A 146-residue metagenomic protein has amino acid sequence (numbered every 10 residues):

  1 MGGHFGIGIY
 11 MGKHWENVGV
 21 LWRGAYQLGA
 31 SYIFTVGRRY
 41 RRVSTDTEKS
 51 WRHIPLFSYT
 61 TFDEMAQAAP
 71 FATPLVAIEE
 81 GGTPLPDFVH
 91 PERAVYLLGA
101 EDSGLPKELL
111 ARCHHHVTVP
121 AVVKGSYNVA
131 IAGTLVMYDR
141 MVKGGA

Functional and structural regions predicted by a protein language model:
M1-E80, M141-V142: RNA substrate-binding interface of SAM-dependent RNA methyltransferases
E16-N17, G104-L105, Y127: Residues that form or flank phosphate/diphosphate-binding pockets in enzymes that use nucleotide phosphates
G19-V20, E108, I131: Generic recognition of short, well-ordered alpha-helical segments
R38, T61-D63, E101-S103, A121-S126: Short, acidic/turn-prone active-site loops that include or flank metal/cofactor- and phosphate-binding residues
S44-K49, F88-V89, A130: Short secondary-structure transition/capping segments
K49-I54, A94-Y96, L135: Short, hinge-like loop/turn segments at secondary-structure boundaries
G81-V119: Active-site/ligand-binding-proximal alpha/beta "capping" segment
R112-A146: Structured adenosyl-cofactor binding patch, chiefly the S-adenosyl-L-methionine
